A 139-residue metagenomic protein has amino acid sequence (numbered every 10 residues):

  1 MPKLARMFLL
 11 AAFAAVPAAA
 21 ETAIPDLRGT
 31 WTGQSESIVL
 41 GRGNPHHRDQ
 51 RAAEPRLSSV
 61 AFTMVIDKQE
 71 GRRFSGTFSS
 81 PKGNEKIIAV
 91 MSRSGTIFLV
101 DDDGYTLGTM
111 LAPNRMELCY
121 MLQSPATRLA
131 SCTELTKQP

Functional and structural regions predicted by a protein language model:
P2-L10: Sec-dependent signal peptide recognition, specifically the positively charged N-region followed immediately by
R6, R28, D67-K68: Functionally constrained cores in energy, signaling, and assembly domains
A15-P17: N-terminal signal peptide c-region/cleavage motif recognized by signal peptidases
E21, P25-N44, I88-P139: Beta-sheet ligand-binding and adhesion/scaffold domains
R42-I88: N-terminal glycine/threonine-rich, aromatic-flanked beta-hairpin/loop signature
